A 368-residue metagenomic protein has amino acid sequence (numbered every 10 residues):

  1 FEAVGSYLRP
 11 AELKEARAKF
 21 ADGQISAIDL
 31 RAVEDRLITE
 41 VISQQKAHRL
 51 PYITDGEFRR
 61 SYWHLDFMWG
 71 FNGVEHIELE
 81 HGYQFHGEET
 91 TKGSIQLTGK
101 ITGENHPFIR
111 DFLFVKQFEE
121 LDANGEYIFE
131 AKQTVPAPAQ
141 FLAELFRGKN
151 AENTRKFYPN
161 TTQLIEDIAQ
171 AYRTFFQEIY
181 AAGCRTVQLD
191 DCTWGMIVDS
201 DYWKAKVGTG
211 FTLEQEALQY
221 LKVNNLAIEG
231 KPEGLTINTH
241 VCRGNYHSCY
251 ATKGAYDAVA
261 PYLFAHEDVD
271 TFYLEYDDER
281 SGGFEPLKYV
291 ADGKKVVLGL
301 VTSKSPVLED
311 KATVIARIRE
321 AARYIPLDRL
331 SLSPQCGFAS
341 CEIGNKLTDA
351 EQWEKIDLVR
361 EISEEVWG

Functional and structural regions predicted by a protein language model:
F1-G368: Domain-level signal for soluble alpha/beta catalytic cores
